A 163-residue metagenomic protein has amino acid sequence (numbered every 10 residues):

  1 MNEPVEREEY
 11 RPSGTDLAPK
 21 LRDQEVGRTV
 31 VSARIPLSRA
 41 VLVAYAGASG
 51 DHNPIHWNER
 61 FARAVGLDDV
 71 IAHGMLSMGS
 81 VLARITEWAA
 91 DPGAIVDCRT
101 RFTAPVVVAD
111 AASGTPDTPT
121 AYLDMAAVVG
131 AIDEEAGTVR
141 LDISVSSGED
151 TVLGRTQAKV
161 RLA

Functional and structural regions predicted by a protein language model:
M1-V30, A112-A163: HotDog/MaoC-like acyl-thioester-processing domains
E3-A72: Catalytic strand-loop segment that frames the active site of acyl-thioester-processing enzymes
R34-S38, R101, K159-R161: Generic structural detector for well-ordered beta-strands
R39-A40, A62, M78, T86 (+1 more regions): Generic secondary-structure boundary signal with a strong preference for alpha-helix termini
H56-F61, I95-D97, A136, D150-V152: Glycine-rich loops and low-complexity Gly/Arg-rich segments that provide flexible linkers or classic glycine-based
V65-D69, S77-A126: Hydrophobic beta-strand-centered segment that forms part of the acyl-chain substrate-binding groove
